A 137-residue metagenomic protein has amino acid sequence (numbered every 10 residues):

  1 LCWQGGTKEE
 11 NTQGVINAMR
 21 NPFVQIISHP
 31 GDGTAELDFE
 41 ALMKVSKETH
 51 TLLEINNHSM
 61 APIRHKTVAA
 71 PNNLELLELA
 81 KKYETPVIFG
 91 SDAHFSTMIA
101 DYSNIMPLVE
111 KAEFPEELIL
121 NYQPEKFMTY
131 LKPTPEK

Functional and structural regions predicted by a protein language model:
L1-I55, S59, E110-E113, L118-I119 (+1 more regions): Extended substrate/RNA-proximal surfaces in nucleic-acid metabolism proteins
W3, P30, R64-H65, A93: Conserved short-loop catalytic and cofactor-binding motifs
T34, M60-A61, F95, P124: Positions that flank functional sites
E36-M43, I63-L77, S96-E110, Y130-L131: Histidine/acidic-residue-rich catalytic or RNA/ligand-binding cores of hydrolases and nuclease-related proteins
I55-N57, S91, Q123: Active-site proximal loops enriched in glycine and acidic residues that flank catalytic Cys/His/Asp and coordinate
N73-I88: Conserved short secondary-structure transition element at the edge of the structured enzyme core that lines
T85-I99: Short acidic/histidine-rich active-site segments
H94-S96, E113-F127: C-terminal domain-boundary segment and adjacent tail
